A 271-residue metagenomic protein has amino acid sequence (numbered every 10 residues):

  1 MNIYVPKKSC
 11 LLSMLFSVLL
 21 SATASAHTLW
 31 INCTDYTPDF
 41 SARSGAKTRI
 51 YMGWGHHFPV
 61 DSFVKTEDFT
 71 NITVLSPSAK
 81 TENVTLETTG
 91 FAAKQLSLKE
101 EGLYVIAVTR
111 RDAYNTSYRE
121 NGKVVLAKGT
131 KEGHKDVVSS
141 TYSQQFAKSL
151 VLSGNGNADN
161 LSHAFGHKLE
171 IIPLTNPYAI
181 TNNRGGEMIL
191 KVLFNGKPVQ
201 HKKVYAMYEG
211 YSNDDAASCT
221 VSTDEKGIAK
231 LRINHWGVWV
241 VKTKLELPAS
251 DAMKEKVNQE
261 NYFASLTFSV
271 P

Functional and structural regions predicted by a protein language model:
S13-S21: Bacterial N-terminal signal peptides
A22-A26: Sec/Tat signal peptide C-region and signal peptidase I cleavage site
H27-T48, V125-M188, L193-V199, Y211-D214 (+1 more regions): Beta-strand-rich domain onsets/edges
K65-E67, K197-Y208: Short, ordered, surface-exposed loop/turn motifs in non-cytosolic proteins
N71-T81, K203-T220: Short amphipathic beta-strand segments in non-cytosolic proteins
G90-A93, G102, C219-G237: Glycine-centered loop-to-beta-strand initiation motif
L103-Y114, W239-L245: Short, aromatic- and glycine-rich surface loops/edge beta-strands on solvent-exposed regions
R111-R119, L247-A252: Short acidic/polar inter-strand loop motif in beta-rich domains
